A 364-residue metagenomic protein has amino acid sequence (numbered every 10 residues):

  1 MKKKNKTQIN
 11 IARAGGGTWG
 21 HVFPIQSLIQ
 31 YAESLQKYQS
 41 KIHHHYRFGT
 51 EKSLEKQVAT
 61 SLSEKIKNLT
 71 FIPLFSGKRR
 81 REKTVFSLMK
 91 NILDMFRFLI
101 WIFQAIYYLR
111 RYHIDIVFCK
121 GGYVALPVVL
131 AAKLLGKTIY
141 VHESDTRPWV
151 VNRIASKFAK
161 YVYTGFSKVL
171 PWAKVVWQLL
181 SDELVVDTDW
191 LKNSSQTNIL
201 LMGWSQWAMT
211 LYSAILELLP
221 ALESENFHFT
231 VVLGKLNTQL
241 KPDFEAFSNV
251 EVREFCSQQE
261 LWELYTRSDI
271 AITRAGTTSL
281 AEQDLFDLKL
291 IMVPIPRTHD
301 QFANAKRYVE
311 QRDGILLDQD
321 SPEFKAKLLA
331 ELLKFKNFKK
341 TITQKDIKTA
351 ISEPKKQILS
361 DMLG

Functional and structural regions predicted by a protein language model:
I11-G16, Y38-I100, E251, D318-S321: Conserved nucleotide-sugar phosphate-binding/catalytic loop shared by glycosyltransferases and other
H21-L35: Short amphipathic alpha-helix
K37, L62-I66, F103-V117, L126-Y140 (+1 more regions): Glycosyltransferases and closely related glycan-assembly transferases that use nucleotide-activated donors
H43, L134-D187: Active-site-proximal region of nucleotide-activated glycan assembly enzymes, centered on histidine/acidic-rich loops
Q57-L62, N193-I270, L280, F302 (+2 more regions): Donor-nucleotide binding loops and adjacent catalytic segments primarily of GT-B fold Leloir glycosyltransferases
I114, T266-S279, L288: Acidic donor-binding loop of glycosyltransferase active sites
E310-R312, L316-K340: C-terminal "capping" alpha-helix adjacent to the active site of nucleotide-linked donor transferases in cell-envelope
A330-N337, K348-G364: C-terminal alpha-helical cap of glycosyltransferases
